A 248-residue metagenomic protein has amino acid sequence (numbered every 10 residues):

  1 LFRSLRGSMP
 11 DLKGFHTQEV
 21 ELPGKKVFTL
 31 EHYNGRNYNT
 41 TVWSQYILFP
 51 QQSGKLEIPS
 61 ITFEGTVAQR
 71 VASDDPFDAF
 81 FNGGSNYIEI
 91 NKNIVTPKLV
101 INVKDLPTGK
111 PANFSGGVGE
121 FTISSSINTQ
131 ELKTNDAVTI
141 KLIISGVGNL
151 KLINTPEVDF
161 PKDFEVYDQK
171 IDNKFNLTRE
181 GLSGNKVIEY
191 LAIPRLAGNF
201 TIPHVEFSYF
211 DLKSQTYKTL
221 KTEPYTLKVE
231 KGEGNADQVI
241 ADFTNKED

Functional and structural regions predicted by a protein language model:
L1-D248: Surface-exposed interaction/ligand-binding surfaces
